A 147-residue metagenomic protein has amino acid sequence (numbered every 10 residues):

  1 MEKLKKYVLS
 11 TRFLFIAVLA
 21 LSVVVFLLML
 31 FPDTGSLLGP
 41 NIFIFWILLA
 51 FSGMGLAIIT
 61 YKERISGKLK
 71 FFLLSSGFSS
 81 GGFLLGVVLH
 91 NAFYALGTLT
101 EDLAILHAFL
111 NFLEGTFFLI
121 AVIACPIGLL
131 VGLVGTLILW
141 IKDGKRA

Functional and structural regions predicted by a protein language model:
M1-G55: N-terminal signal-anchor transmembrane alpha-helix
E2-V8, G35-L38, T60-F72, K145: Membrane-interface helix-boundary motifs at transmembrane edges
S10-V18, A104-K142: Alpha-helical membrane-associated segments of multi-pass integral membrane proteins
L21-V25, F51-G55, F83-V87, A124-G135: Alpha-helical transmembrane segments
F26-T34, A57, Y61, V87-A95 (+1 more regions): Transmembrane helix-loop junctions and nearby membrane-interface residues
D33-I44, L85-V122: Interfacial non-cytosolic loop connecting adjacent transmembrane helices
F45-S75: Canonical alpha-helical transmembrane segments
F72-N91: Hydrophobic alpha-helical membrane-insertion segments
